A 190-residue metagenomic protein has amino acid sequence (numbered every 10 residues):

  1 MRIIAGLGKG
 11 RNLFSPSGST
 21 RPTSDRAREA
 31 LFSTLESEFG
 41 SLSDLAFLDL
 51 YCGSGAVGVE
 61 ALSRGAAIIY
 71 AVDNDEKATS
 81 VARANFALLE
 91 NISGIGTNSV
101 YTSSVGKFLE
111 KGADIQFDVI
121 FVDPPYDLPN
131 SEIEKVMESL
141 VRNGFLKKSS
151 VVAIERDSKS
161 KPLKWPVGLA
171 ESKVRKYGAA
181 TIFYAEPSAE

Functional and structural regions predicted by a protein language model:
M1-E190: Class I S-adenosyl-L-methionine-dependent methyltransferase catalytic core
